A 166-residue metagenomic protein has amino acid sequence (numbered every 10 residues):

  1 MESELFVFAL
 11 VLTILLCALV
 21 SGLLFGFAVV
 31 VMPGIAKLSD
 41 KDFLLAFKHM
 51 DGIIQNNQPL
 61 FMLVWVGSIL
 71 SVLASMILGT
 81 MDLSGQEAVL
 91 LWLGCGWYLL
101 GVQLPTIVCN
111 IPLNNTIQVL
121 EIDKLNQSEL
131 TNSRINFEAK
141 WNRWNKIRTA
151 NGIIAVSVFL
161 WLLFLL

Functional and structural regions predicted by a protein language model:
E4-C17, L78-G101: Interfacial segments of alpha-helical transmembrane regions
L16-L19, S71, W97-Y98, N151 (+1 more regions): Hydrophobic residues within membrane-embedded alpha-helical segments of Major Facilitator Superfamily
L16-V31, Y98-P112: Hydrophobic alpha-helical membrane-embedded segments
L19-V66, Q118-E138: Interfacial loop at the N-terminal end of multi-pass membrane proteins
V31, F47-D51, L70-D82, P105-C109: Membrane-helix exit/interface motif
Q58, S133-I154: Individual transmembrane alpha-helices with interfacial aromatic-anchor signatures
V64-M76, T149-V156: Core segments of transmembrane alpha-helices that mediate helix-helix packing or line hydrophobic substrate/ligand
L160-L166: Juxtamembrane boundary at the C-terminal end of a transmembrane helix
